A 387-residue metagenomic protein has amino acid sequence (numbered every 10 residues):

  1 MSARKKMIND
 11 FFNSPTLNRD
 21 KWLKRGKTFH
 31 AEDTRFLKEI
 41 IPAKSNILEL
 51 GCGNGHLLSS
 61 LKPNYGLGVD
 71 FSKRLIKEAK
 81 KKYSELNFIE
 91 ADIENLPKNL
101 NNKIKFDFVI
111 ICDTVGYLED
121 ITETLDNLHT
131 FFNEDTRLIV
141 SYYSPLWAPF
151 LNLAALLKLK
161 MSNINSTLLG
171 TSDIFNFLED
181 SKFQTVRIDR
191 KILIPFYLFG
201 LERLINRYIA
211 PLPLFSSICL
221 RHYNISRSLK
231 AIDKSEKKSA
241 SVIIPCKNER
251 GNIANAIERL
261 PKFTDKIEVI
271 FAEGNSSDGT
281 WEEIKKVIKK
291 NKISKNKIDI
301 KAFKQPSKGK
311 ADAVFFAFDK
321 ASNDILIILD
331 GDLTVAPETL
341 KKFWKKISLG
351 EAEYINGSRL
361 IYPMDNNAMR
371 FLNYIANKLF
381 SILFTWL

Functional and structural regions predicted by a protein language model:
M1-P42, F199, I209-A210: Conserved class I S-adenosyl-L-methionine
G53-N95: Class I SAM-dependent methyltransferase SAM/SAH-binding core
T122-E134: A short glycine-rich, Lys/Arg-flanked "PGG" loop and its adjoining helix->strand segment in the class I
W147-M161, I300-K320, P337-L387: Acceptor/aglycone-binding surface of glycosyltransferases and processive sugar-polymer synthases
S239-S241, E268: Cell-envelope/extracellular polymer assembly enzymes that use nucleotide-activated donors
E258-K266: Short, acidic, metal-binding catalytic loop of nucleotide-sugar glycosyltransferases
E273-E282: A conserved acidic beta->alpha catalytic loop
L326: Short aromatic/hydrophobic "clamp" motif used to bind/position activated sugar donors
